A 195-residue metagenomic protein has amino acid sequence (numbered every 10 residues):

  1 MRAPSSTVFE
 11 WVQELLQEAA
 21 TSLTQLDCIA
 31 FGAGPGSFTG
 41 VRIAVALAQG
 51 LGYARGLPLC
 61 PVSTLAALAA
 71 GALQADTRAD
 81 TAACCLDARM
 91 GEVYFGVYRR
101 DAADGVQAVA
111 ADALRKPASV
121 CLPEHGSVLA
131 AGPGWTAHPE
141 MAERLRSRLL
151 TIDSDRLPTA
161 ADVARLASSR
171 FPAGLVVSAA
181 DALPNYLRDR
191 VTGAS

Functional and structural regions predicted by a protein language model:
M1-P35, L157: N-terminal beta-alpha supersecondary unit
A3, P58-P158, P172, Y186 (+1 more regions): Surface "functional belts" at beta-alpha junctions
S5-F9, A44, A48, L65 (+1 more regions): A general structural signal for well-ordered alpha-helical segments in protein cores
L15-A19, A54, A72, V163-F171: Stable alpha-helical structural segments in soluble proteins, enriched in small hydrophobic residues
Q17-T24, G52-V62, T77-D80: Phosphate-handling active-site elements
A30-T64: DPxDG-like acidic metal-binding loop motif
V176-A180: Flexible, glycine/charged-enriched surface loops at secondary-structure junctions
